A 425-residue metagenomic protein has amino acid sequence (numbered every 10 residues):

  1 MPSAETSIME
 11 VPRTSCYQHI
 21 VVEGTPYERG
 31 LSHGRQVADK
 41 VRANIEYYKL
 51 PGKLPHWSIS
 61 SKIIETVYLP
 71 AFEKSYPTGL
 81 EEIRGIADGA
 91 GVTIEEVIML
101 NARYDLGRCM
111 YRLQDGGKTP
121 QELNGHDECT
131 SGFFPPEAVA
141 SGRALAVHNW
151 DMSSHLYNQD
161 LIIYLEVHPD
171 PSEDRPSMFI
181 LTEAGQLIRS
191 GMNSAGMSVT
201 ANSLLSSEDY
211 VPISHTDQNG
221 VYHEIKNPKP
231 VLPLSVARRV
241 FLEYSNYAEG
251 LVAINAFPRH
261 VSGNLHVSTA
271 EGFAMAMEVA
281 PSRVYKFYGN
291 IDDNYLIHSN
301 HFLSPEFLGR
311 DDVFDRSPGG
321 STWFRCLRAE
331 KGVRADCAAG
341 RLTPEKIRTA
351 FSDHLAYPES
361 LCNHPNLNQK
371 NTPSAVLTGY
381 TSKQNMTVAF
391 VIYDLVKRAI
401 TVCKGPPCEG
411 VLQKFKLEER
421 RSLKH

Functional and structural regions predicted by a protein language model:
P2-E128, S141, F241-H425: C-terminus-biased signal that marks the final domain/tail of proteins
L54, S58-K62, D174-P176, Y222-I225 (+2 more regions): Amphipathic, alpha-helical segments enriched in basic
L106-N227, S235, V388, I400-V402 (+1 more regions): Internal mixed beta-strand/loop scaffold within catalytic domains of large alpha/beta enzymes
S198-S203, E208-Y210, H215-T216, V221-N264 (+2 more regions): Long alpha-helical, hydrophobic tracts
